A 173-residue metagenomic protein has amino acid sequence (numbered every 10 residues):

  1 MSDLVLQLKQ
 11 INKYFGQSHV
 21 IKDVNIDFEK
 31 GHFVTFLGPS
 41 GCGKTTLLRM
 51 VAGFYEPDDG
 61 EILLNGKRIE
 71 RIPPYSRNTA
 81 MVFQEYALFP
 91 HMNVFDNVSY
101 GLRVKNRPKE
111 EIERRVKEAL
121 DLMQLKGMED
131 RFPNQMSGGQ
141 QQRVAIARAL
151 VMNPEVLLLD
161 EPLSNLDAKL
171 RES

Functional and structural regions predicted by a protein language model:
L37-P39: The feature captures the beta-strand-to-loop junction immediately N-terminal to the Walker
T45-L48, V144: ABC ATPase nucleotide-binding domain helices that frame the ATP-binding cleft
A52: Helix-to-loop junction immediately C-terminal to a conserved catalytic motif
D58-E61, E111: Conserved coupling/switch loops of ABC nucleotide-binding domains, chiefly the family-specific signature
G60-R68: Conserved ABC transporter NBD signature motif
S76-A80, Q84-S173: ABC ATPase nucleotide-binding domains
